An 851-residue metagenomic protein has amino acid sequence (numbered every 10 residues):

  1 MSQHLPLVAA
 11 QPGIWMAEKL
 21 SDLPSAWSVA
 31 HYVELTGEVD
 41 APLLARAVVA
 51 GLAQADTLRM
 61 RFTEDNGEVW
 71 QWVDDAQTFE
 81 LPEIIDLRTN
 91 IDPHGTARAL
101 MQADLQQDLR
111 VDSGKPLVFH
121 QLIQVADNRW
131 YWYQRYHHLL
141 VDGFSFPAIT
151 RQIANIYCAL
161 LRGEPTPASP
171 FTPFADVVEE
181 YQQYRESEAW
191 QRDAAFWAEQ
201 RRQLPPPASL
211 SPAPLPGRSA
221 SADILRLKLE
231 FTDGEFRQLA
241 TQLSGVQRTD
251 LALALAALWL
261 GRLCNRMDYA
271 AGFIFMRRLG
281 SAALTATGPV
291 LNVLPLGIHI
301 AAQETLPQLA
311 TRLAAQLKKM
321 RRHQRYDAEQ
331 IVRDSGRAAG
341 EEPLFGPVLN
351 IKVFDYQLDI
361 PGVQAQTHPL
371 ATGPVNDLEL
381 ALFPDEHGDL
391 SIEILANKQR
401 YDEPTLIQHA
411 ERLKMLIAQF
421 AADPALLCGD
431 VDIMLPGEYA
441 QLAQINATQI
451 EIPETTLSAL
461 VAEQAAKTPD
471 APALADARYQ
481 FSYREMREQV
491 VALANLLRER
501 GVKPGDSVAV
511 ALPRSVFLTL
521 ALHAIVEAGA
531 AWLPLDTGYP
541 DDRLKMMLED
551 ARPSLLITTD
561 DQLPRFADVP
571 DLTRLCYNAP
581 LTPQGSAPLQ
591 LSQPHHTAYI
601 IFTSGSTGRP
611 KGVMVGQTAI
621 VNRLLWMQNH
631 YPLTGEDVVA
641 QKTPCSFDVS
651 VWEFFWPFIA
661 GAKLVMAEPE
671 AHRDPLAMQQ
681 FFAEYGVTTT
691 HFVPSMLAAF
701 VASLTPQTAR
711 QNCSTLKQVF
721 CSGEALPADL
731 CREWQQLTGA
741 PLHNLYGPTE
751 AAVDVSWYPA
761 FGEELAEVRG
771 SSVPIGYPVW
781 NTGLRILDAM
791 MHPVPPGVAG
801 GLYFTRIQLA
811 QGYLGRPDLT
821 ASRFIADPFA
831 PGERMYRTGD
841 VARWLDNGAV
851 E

Functional and structural regions predicted by a protein language model:
M1-F171, L263, L294-P295, Q324 (+10 more regions): Carrier-protein-dependent adenylate-forming modules in NRPS/ANL systems
M1-Q3, G37-A53, W72-G114, A194 (+6 more regions): A short, small/polar-residue-rich loop/turn motif at beta-strand boundaries within alpha/beta enzyme cores
Q3, S21-S28, D56-T57, S113 (+19 more regions): His-Asp-centered acyl/peptidyl-transfer active-site segments
A10, I153-I224, G297, C428-V431: Non-catalytic, low-complexity flexible loops and terminal extensions
A17-A26, W190-V246, G336, M434-Y439 (+2 more regions): Flexible, P/S/T/G-rich "lid" or insertion loops adjacent to the active sites of thioester-utilizing
D327, E341, N350, L358 (+6 more regions): AMP-dependent adenylate-forming
K611-A640, D648-T688: Conserved AMP-binding/adenylation subdomain of ANL enzymes
I659-A662, V687-H691, V701-G770, P774 (+1 more regions): Gly/Ser/Thr-rich phosphate-binding loop
